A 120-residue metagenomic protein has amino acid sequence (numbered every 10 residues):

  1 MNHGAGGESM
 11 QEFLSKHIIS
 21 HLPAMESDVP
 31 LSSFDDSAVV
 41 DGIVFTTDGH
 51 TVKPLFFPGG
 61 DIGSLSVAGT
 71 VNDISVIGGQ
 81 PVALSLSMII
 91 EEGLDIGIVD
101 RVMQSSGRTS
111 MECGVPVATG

Functional and structural regions predicted by a protein language model:
E8-G120: Glycine-rich phosphate/pyrophosphate-binding loop regions near the starts of catalytic domains
